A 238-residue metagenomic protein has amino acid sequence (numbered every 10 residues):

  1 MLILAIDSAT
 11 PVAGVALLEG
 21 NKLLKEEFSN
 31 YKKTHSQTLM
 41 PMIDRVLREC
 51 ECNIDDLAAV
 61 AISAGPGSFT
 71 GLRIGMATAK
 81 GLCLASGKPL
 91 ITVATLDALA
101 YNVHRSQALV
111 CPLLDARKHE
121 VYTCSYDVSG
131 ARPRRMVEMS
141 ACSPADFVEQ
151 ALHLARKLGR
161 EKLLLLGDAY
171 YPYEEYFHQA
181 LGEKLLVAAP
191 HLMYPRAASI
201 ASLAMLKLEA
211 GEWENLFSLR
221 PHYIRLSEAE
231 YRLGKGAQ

Functional and structural regions predicted by a protein language model:
M1-A64, Y194: N-terminal beta-alpha supersecondary unit
K22, P89-Y194, Y223, L233: Surface "functional belts" at beta-alpha junctions
N30-T38, F69, R73, A77 (+3 more regions): Residues at secondary-structure transition points
V46-C50, A85, V103, I200-L208: Stable alpha-helical structural segments in soluble proteins, enriched in small hydrophobic residues
R48-D55, L84-V93: Phosphate-handling active-site elements
A61-L90: DPxDG-like acidic metal-binding loop motif
L186-Q238: Acyltransferase
